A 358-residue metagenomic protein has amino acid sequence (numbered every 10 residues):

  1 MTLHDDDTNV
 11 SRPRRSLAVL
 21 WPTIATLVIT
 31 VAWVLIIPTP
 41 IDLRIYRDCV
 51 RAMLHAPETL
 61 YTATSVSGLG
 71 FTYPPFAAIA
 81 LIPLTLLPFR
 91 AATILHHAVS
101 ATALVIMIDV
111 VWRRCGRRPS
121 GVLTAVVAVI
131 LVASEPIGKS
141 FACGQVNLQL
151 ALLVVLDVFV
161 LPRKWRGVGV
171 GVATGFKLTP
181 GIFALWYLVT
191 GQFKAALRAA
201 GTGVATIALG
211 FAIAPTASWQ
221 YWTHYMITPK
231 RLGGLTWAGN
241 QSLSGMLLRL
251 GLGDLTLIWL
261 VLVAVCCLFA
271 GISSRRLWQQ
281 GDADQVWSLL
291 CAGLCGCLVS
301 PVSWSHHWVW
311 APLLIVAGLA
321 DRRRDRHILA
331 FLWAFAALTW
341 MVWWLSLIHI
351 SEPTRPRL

Functional and structural regions predicted by a protein language model:
T2-R166, T190-W308, P312, V316 (+1 more regions): Primarily membrane-embedded glycan-assembly and transfer machineries that use lipid-linked glycans
T26, L319-S351, R355: Aromatic-enriched
V170-Y187, V299-H307: Transmembrane helices and adjacent periplasmic/lumenal helix-loop junctions of polyprenol-phosphate-dependent
